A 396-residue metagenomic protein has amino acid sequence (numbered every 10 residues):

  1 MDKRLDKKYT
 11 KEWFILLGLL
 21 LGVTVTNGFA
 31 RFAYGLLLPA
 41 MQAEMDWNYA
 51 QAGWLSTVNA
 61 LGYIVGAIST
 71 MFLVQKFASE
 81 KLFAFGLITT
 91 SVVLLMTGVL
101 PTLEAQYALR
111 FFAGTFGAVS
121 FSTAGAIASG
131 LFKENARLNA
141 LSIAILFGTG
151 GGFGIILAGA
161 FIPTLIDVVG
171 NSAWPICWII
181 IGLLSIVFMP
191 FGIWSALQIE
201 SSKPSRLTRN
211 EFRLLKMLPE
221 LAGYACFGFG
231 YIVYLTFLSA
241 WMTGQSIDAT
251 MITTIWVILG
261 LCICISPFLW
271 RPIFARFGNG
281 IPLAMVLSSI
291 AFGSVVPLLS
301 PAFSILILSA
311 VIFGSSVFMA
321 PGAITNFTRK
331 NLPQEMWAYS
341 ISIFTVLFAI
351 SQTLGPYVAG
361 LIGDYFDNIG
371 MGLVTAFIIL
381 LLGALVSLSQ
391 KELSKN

Functional and structural regions predicted by a protein language model:
Y34-G35, K216-V257, I263-C264: Extracytoplasmic gate region of multi-pass secondary transporters
V65-T102: Conserved MFS/SLC helix-loop-helix module at the cytosolic interface between two early adjacent transmembrane helices
G66-A78, S266-G278, G363-D364: Helix-to-loop junctions at the C-terminal end of transmembrane segments in multipass secondary transporters
V93, E104-A113, S304-I312: Paired small-residue
T102-A105, L138-A196: Helix-loop-helix hairpin linking two adjacent transmembrane segments in secondary transporters
L109-T149: Cytoplasmic helix-loop-helix junction between adjacent transmembrane helices in 12-TM secondary transporters
G278-F327: C-terminal transmembrane helical hairpin of 12-TM major facilitator-type secondary transporters
R329-N368, A376: A late C-terminal transmembrane helix in Major Facilitator Superfamily
